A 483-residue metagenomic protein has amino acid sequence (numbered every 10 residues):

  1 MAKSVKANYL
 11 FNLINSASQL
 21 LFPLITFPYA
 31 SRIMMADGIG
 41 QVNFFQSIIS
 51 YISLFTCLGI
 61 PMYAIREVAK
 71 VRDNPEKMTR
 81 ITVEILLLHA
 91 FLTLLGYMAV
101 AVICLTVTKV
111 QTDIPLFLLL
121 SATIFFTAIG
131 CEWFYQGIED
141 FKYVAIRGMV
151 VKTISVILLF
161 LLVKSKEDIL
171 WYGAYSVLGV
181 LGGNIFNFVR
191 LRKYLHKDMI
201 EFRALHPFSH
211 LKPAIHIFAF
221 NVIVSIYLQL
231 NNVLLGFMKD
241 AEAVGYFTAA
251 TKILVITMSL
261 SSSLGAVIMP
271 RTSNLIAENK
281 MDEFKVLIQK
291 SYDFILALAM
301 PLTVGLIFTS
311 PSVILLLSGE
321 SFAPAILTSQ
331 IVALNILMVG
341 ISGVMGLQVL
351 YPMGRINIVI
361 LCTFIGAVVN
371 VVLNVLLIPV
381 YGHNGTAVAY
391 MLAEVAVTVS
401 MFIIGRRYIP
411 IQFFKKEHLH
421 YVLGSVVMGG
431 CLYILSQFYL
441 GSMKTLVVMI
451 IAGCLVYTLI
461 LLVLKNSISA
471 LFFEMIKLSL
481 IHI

Functional and structural regions predicted by a protein language model:
M1, I169-S176, I185-L228, V267 (+3 more regions): Interhelical loop/hinge segments that connect adjacent transmembrane helices in multipass membrane
M1-F22, E76-T79, A204-F220, A325 (+1 more regions): N-terminal membrane topogenesis motif
K3-M62, Y97, V156, I215-A241 (+1 more regions): Signature of the first transmembrane helix
F27-P28, C57-D73, A250, L254-Y292 (+2 more regions): Helix-loop junctions and terminal segments of transmembrane helices in multi-pass membrane transport/translocation
C104-L120, A241, L306-M338: Interfacial segments at transmembrane-helix termini and the short loops linking adjacent helices
I114, S121, I146-K193, P213 (+4 more regions): Hydrophobic alpha-helical transmembrane segments
F125-G148, L334-I365: Membrane-interface junctions at transmembrane-helix termini in multi-pass inner-membrane proteins
Y433-I483: Membrane-proximal transmembrane or re-entrant/amphipathic helices at the cytosolic face
